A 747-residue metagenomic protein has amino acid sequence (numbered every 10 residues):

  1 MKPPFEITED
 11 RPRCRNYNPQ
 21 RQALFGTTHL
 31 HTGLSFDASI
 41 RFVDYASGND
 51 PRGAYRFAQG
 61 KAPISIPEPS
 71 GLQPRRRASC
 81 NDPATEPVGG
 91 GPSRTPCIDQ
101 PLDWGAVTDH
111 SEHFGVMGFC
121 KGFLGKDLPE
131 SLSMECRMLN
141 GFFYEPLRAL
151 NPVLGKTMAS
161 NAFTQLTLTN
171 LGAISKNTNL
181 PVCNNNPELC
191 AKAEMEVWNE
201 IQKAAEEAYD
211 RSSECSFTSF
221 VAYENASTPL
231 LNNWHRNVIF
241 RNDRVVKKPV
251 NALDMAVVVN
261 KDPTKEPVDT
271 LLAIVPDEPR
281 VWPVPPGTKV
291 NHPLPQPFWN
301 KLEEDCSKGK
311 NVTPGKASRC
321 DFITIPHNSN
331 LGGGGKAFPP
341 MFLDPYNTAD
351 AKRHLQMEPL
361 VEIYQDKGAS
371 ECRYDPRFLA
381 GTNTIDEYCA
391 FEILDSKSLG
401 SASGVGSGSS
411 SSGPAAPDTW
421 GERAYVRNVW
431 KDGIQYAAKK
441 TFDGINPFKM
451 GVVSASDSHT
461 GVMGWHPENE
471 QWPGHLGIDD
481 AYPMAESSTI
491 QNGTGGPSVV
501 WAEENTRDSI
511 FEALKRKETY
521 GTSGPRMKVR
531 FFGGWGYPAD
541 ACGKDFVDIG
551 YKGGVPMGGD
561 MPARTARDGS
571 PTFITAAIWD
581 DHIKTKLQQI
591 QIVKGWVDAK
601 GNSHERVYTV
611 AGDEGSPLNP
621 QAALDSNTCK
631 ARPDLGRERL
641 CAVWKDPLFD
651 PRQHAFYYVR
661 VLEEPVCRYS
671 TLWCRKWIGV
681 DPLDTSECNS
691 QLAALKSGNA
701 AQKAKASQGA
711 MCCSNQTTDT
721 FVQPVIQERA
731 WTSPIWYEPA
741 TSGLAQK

Functional and structural regions predicted by a protein language model:
M1-K747: Extended, charged catalytic domains and RNA/DNA-binding interfaces, predominantly in divalent-metal-using enzymes
